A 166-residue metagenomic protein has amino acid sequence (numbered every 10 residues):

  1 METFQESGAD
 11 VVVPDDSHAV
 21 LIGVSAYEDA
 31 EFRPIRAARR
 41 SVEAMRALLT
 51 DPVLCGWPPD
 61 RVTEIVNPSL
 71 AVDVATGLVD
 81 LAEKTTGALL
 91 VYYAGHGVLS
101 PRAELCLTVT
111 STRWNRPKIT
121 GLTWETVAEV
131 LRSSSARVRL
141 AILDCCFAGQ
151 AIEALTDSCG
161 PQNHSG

Functional and structural regions predicted by a protein language model:
M1-C106: Boundary/activation segment at the start of structured domains
D16, A71-D157: Caspase-like (clan CD) cysteine peptidase catalytic core
G160-G166: Short, intrinsically disordered, charge-balanced linker/junction segments flanking boundaries in proteins
